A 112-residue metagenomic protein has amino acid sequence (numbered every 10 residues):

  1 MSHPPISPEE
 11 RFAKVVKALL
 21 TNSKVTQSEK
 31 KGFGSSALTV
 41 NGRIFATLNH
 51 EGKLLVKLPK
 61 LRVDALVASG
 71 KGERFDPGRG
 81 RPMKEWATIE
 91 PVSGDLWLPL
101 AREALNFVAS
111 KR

Functional and structural regions predicted by a protein language model:
M1-R112: Charge-dense, helix-prone N-terminal extensions
